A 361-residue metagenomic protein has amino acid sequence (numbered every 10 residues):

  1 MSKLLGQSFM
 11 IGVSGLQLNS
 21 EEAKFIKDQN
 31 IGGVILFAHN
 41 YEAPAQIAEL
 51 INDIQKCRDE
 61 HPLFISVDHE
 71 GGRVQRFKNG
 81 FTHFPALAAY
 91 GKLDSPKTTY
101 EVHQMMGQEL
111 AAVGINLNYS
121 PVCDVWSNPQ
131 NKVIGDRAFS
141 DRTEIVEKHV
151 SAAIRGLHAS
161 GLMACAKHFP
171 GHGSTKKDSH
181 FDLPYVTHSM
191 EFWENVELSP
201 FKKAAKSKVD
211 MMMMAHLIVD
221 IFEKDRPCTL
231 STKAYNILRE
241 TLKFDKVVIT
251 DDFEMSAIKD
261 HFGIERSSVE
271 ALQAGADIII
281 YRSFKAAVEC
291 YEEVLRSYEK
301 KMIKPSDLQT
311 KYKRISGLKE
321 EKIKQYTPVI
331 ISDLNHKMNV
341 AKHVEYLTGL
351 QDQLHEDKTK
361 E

Functional and structural regions predicted by a protein language model:
M1-Q29, D260-E361: Preference for extracellular/luminal or secreted protein segments
S8-G12, K27-I31, F84-Y100, G114 (+3 more regions): Structural recognition of alpha->loop->beta junctions
G12, L18, H39-D59, L63-I65 (+3 more regions): Second-shell residues forming the walls of enzyme active-site clefts
G15-L16, L36-N40, A88-P96, G135-R142 (+3 more regions): Second-shell loop/turn segments in exported
K24-F37, M105-G107, A112-L117: Catalytic domains of carbohydrate-active enzymes, especially glycoside hydrolases
E42-E49, G91-Q108, D141-K148, E191-V196: Glycine-rich anion/phosphate-binding loops
G80, L117-D141, A164, H168-T187: Short glycine/serine-rich loop/turn segments
